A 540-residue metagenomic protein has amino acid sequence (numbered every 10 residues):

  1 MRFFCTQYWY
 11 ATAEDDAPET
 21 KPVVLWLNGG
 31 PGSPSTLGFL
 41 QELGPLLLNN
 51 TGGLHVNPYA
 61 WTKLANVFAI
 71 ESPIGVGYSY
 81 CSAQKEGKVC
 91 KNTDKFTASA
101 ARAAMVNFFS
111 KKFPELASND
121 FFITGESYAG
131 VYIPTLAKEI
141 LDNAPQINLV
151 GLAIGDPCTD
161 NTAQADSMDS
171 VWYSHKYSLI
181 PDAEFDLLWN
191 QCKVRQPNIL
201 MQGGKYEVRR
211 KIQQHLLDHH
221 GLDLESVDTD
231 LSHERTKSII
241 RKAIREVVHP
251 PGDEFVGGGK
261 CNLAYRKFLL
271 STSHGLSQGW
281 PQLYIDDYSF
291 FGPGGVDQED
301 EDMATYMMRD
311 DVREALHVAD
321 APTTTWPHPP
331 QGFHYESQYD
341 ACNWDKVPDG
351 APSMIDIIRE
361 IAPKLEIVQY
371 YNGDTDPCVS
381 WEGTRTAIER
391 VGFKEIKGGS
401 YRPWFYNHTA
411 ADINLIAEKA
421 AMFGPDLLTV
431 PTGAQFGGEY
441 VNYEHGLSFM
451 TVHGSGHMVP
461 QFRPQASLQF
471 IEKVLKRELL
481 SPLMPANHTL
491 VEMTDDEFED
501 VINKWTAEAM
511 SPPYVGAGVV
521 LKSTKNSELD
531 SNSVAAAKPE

Functional and structural regions predicted by a protein language model:
M1-E540: Terminal and linker regions of secretory-pathway proteins
